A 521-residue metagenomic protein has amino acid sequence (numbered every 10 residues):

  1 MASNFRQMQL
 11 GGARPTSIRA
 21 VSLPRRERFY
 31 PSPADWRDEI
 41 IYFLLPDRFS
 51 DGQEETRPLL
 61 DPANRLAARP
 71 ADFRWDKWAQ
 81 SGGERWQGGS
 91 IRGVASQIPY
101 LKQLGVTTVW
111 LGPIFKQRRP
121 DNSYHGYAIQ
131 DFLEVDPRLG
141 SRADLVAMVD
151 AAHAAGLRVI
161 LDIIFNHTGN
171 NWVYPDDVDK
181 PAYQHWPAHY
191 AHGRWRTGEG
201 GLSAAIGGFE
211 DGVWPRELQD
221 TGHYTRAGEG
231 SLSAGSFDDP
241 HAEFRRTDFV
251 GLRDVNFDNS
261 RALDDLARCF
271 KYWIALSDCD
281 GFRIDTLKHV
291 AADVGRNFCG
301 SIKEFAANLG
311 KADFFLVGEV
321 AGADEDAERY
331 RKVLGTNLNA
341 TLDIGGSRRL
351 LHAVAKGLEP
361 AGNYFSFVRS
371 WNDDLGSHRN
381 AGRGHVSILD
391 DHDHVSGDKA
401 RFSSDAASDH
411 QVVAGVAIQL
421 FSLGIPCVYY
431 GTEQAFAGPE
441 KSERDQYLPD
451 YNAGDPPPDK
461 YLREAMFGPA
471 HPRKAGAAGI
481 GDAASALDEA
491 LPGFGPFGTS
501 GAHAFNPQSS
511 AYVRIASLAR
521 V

Functional and structural regions predicted by a protein language model:
A2-R158, T168, V173-D176, R246-F249 (+1 more regions): N-terminal structural segment of carbohydrate-active enzymes
W36, G52-S81, W86, R379 (+2 more regions): Loop/helix patches that line or flank the sugar-binding groove of alpha-linked glycan CAZymes
I40, G105, A128, S277-D278 (+2 more regions): Short loop/turn motifs at secondary-structure junctions
I40-Y42, V109-L111, V159-L161, F282 (+4 more regions): Hydrophobic faces of well-ordered beta-strands that scaffold small-molecule active sites in alpha/beta enzyme cores
I41, P46, A95-Q103, V146-H153 (+8 more regions): Non-transmembrane alpha-helical segments in soluble domains of secreted/periplasmic/extracellular proteins
L44, L101, L111, F132 (+10 more regions): Conserved, mostly hydrophobic/aromatic
G52-L59, P113-I114, R119-Y124, I163-I164 (+6 more regions): Short, solvent-exposed loop/turn and secondary-structure capping segments
R74, Q87, G169-G281, L287 (+6 more regions): Alpha-amylase-like alpha-glycosidases and glucanotransferases acting on alpha-linked glucans and related
